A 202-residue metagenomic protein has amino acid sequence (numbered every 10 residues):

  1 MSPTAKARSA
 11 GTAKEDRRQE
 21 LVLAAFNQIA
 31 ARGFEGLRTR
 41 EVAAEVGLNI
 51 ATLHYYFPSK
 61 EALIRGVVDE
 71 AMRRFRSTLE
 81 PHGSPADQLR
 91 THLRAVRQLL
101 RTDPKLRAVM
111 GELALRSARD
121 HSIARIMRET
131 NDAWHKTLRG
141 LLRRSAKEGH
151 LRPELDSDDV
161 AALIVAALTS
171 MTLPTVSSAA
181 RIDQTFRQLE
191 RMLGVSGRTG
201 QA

Functional and structural regions predicted by a protein language model:
M1-D16, T199-A202: N-terminal intrinsically disordered/low-complexity leader segments
E20, A24, Q28-A62, G66: Helix-turn-helix
P58-A62, E80-S84, R101, K105 (+4 more regions): Residues in soluble alpha-helical coiled-coils and helical-bundle/repeat scaffolds
G66, S77-R107, S157-I164, D183-F186: Hydrophobic alpha-helical connector segments
D69-F75: Short, basic, alpha-helical segments at the C-terminal edge of helix-turn-helix-like DNA-binding modules
R76, T102-G111, H121-E148, D159: Amphipathic alpha-helical packing segments from all-alpha helical-bundle domains
R94-R101, A108-R119, T172, Q188-S196: Helix-loop "lid/cap" segments that line or gate small-molecule binding pockets
A124-R128, D132, A146-L193, G200-A202: Hydrophobic/aromatic-rich alpha-helical bundle segments in the mid-to-C-terminal region
